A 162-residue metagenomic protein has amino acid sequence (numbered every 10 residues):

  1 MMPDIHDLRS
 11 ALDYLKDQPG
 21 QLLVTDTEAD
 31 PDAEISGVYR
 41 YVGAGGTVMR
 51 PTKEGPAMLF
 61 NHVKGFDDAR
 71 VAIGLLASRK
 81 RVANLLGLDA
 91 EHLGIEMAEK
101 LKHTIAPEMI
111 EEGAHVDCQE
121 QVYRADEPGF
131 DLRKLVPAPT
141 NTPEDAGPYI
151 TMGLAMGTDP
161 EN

Functional and structural regions predicted by a protein language model:
M1-N162: Extended, highly charged
